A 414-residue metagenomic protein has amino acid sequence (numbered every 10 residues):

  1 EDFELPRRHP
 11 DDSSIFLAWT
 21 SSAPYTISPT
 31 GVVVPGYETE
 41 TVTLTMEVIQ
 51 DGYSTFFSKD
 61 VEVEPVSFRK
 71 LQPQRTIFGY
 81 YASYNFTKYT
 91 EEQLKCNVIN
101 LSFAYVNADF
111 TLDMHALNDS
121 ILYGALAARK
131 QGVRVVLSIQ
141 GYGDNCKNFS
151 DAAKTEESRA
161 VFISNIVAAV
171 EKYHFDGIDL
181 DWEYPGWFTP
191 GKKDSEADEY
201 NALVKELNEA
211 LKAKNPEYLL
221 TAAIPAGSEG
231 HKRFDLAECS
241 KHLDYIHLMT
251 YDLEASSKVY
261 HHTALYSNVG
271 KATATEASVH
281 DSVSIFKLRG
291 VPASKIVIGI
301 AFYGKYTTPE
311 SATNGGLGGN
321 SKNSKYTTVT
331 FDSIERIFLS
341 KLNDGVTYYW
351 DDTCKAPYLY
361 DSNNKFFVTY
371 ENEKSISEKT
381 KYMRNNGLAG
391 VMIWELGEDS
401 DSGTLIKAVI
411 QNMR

Functional and structural regions predicted by a protein language model:
E1-A18: Solvent-exposed, low-complexity, repeat-rich "mucin-like" stalks and linkers
I27-T39, T43: Extracellular/luminal low-complexity segments enriched in Ser/Thr/Pro
E40-G52: Append "Rare intracellular matches occur via the same short Y/T/C beta-strand/loop motifs
T55-F68: C-terminal edge beta-strand
V66-V170, I406-A408: Glycan-recognition patch characteristic of GH18 chitinases/ENGases and related GlcNAc/peptidoglycan-binding proteins
I99, L137, L180, L207 (+4 more regions): Conserved, mostly hydrophobic/aromatic
A108-S120, S164, P185-R336: Substrate-binding surface in catalytic domains of secreted glycosidases
I139, I300-Y382, V409-R414: Glycan-binding loop/region signatures in secreted carbohydrate-active enzymes
